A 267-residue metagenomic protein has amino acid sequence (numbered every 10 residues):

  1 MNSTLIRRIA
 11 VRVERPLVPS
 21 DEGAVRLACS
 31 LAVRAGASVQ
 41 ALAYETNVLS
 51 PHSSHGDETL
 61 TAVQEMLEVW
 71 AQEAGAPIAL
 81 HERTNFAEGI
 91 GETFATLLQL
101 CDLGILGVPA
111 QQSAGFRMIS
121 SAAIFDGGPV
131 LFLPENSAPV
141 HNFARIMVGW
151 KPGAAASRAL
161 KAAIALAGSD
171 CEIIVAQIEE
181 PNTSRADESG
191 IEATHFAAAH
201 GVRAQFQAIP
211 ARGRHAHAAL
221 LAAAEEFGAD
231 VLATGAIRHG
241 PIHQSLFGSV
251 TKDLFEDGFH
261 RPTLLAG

Functional and structural regions predicted by a protein language model:
M1-S54, F125, N142-I209, A229: Small/aliphatic-rich secondary-structure junction motif
M1-T4, T46, V69-G104, Q111 (+3 more regions): Structural beta-alpha unit
M1-V13, V18-R26, S30-V33, Y44 (+12 more regions): Membrane-embedded alpha-helical bundles that form conduits across membranes
V11, L106-G107, V148, T234: Redox-cofactor binding/interface segments in oxidoreductases and associated redox assembly factors
A41, A79-E82, F132, V175 (+2 more regions): A structural preference for short, hydrophobic beta-strand core positions in alpha/beta folds
E73, A114-P134, H200-R203: P-loop/Walker A phosphate-binding loop and immediately adjacent motor/lid segment at beta-alpha junctions
I105-P109, V130-N136, P262-G267: Short beta-strand elements of ligand-binding domains
M118, E188-E192, L220, L246-T251: Charged helix-capping and loop-helix junction motifs
